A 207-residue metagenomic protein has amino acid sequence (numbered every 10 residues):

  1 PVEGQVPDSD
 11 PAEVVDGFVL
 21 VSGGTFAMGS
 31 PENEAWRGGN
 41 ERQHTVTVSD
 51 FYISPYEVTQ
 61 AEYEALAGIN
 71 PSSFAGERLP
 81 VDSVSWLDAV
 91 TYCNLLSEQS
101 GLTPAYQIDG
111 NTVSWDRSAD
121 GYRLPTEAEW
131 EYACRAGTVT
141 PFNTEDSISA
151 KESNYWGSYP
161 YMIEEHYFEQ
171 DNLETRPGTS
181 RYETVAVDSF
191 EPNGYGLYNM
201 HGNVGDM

Functional and structural regions predicted by a protein language model:
P1-V14: Bacterial Sec-dependent N-terminal signal peptides
V6-D8, V48, E152, Q170: Intrinsically disordered, low-complexity peptide-like regions
V14-L20, A27, G39-P55, Q60 (+4 more regions): Extracellular adhesion/carbohydrate-recognition regions
V21, A27, P31-E32, A75 (+1 more regions): Functional-site microenvironments in short loops/helix caps that host divalent-cation chemistry
N33-Q43, L173: Short, P/G- and charge-enriched loop/turn segments at secondary-structure junctions
A65-I69, L96-Q99: Generic N-terminal helix/loop capping motif
